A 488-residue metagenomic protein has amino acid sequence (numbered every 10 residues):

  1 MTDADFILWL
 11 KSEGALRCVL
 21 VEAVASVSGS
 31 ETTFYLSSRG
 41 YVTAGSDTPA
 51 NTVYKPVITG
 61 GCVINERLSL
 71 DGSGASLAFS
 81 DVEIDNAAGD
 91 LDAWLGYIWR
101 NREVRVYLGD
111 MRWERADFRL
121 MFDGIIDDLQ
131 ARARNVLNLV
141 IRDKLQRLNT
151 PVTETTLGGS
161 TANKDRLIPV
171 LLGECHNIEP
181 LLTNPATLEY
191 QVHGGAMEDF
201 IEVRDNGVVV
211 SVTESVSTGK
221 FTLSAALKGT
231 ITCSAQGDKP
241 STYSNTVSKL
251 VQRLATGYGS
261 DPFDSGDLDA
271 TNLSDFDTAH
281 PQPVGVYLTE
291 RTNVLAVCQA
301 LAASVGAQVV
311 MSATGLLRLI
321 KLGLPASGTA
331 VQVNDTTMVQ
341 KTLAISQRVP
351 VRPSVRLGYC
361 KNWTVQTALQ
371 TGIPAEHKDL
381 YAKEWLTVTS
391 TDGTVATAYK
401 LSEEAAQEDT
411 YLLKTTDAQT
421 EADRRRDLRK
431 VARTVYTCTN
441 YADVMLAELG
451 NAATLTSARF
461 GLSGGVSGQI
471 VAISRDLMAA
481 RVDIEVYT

Functional and structural regions predicted by a protein language model:
M1-T2, F6-R119, Q130-D199, R204 (+2 more regions): C-terminal extracytoplasmic interaction modules
R112, V208-V216: Solvent-exposed beta-strand/loop surfaces of large extracellular or lumenal domains
E214-K228: A surface-exposed beta-strand-loop module
G229-A235: Short, well-structured beta-strand segments within conserved domains
K239-S241: Short strand-turn segments of transmembrane beta-barrel domains in outer membranes, especially the first one or two
